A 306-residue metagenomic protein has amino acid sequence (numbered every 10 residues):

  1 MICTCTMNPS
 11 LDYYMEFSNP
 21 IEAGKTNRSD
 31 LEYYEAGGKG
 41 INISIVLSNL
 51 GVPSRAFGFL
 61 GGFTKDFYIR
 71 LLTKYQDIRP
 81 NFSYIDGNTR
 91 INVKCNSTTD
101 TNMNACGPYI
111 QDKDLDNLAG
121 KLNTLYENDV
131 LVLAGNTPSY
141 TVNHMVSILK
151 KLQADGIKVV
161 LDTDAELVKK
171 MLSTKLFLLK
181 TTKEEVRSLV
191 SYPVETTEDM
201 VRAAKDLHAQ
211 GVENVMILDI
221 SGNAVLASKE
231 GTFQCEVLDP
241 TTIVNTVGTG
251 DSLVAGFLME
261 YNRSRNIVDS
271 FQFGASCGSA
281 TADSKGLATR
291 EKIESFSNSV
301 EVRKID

Functional and structural regions predicted by a protein language model:
M1-A23: Positively charged, low-complexity intrinsically disordered leader regions
I2, P53-S54, R79-P80, V159 (+2 more regions): Hydrophobic anchor at the start of a short beta-strand that flanks the dinucleotide cofactor-binding loop
R28-N88: Substrate-binding N-lobe of the ribokinase-like
S48, Q153, N262: Gly/Ala-rich phosphate-binding loop of Rossmann-like dinucleotide-binding domains, activating on the conserved
K94-V130: Conserved phosphate-binding/catalytic loop of the ribokinase/pfkB sugar-kinase fold
N128-Y140: Short acidic, glycine-rich surface-loop motifs adjacent to enzyme active sites
V146-E230: Conserved phosphate/ATP/ADP-binding segment of small-molecule kinases
K169, T197-D306: Conserved phosphate-binding/catalytic region of the ribokinase-like
